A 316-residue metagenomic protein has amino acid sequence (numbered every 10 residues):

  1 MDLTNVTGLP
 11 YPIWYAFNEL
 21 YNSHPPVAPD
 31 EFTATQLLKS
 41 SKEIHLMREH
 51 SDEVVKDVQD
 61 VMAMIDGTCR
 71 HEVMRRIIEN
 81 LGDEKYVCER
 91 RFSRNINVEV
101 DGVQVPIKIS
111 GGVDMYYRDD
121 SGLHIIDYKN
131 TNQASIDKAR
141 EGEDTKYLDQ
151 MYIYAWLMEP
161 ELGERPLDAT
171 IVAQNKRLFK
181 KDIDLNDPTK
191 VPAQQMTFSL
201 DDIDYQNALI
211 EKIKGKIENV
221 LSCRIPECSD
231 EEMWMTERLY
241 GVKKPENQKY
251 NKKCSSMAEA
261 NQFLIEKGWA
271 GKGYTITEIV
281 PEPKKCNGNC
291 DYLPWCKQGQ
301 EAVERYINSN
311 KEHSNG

Functional and structural regions predicted by a protein language model:
M1-I125, N132-K138, T145, K181-T189 (+2 more regions): Metal-dependent nuclease catalytic cores that hydrolyze phosphodiester bonds in DNA/RNA, characterized by
T4, W156-G316: Metal-dependent nuclease catalytic regions and adjoining charged, substrate-binding loops involved in nucleic-acid end
C69, V73, D149-L157: Short amphipathic alpha-helical face segments that pack within enzyme cores and frequently flank/anchor catalytic
S121-Y128, L167-I171: Conserved active-site beta-strand-loop modules that form the wall/rim of enzyme catalytic pockets and either contain
R140-Y147, Q206: Flexible, glycine- and charge-enriched loops at secondary-structure boundaries
